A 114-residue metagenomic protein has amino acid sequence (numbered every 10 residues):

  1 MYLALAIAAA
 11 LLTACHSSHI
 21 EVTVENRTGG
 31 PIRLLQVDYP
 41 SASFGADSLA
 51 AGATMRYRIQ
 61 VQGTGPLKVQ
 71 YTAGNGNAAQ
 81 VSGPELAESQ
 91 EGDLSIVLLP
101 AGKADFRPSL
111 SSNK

Functional and structural regions predicted by a protein language model:
M1-A4: Bacterial N-terminal signal peptides that target proteins for export
L11-A14: C-terminal motif of bacterial Sec signal peptides marking the signal peptidase cleavage site
H16, T28, V61-G63, N75 (+1 more regions): Short loop/turn positions at the edges of beta-strands in beta-sheet-rich folds
H16-V22: Bacterial lipoprotein signal-peptidase II cleavage site
I20, G65-L67, G92: Envelope-exposed proteins and targeting segments
V22-G29: Asparagine-centered strand-capping/turn motif at beta-strand->loop junctions
L34-N75, R107-P108: Post-signal-peptide N-terminal segment of Sec-exported extracytoplasmic proteins
A78-Q80, P84-K114: Extracellular beta-sheet/turn segments enriched in Thr/Pro/Gly and aliphatic residues
